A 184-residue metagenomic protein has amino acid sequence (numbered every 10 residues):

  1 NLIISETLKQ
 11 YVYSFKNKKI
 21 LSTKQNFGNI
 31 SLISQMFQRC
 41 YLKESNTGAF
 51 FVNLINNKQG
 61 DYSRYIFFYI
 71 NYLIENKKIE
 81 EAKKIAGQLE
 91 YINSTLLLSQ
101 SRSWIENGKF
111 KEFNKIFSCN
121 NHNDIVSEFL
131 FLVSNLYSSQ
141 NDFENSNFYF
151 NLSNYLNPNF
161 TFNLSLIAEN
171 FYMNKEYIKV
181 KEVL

Functional and structural regions predicted by a protein language model:
N1-L184: Alpha-helical solenoid repeat scaffolds
